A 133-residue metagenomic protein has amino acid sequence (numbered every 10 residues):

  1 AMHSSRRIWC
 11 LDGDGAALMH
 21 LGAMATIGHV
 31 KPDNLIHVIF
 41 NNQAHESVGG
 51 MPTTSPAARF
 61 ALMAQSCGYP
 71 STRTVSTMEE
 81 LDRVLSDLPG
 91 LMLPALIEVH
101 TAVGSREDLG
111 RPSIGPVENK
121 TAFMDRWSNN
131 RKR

Functional and structural regions predicted by a protein language model:
A1-A122: Thiamine diphosphate
K120-R133: Short, flexible loop segments at boundaries between secondary-structure elements
